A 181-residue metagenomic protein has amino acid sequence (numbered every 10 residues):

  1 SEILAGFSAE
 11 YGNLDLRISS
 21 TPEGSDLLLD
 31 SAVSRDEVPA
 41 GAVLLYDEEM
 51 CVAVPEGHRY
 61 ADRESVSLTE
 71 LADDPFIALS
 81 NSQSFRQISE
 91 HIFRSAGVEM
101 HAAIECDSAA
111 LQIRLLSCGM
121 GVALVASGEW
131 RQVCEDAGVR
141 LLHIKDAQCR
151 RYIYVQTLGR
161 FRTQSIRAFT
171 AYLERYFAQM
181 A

Functional and structural regions predicted by a protein language model:
S1-E37: Central regulatory/effector-binding core of bacterial HTH transcription factors
S20-P22, L29-S34, P55-E56, S108 (+1 more regions): Beta->alpha turn/N-cap motifs
G24, S82-R140: Hydrophobic hinge/microswitch elements
R35-D36, G57-S67, D146-C149, G159-I166: Short helix-loop capping/hinge motifs at secondary-structure junctions, enriched in acidic/polar residues
E37-M50, V54-F76: Flexible hinge/capping segments at coil-to-helix
G41-M50, S127, E135-R150: Short beta-strand->loop
Y60-A61, P75-A96, T163, M180: Secondary-structure junction motif
R140-A181: A late-sequence structural motif
